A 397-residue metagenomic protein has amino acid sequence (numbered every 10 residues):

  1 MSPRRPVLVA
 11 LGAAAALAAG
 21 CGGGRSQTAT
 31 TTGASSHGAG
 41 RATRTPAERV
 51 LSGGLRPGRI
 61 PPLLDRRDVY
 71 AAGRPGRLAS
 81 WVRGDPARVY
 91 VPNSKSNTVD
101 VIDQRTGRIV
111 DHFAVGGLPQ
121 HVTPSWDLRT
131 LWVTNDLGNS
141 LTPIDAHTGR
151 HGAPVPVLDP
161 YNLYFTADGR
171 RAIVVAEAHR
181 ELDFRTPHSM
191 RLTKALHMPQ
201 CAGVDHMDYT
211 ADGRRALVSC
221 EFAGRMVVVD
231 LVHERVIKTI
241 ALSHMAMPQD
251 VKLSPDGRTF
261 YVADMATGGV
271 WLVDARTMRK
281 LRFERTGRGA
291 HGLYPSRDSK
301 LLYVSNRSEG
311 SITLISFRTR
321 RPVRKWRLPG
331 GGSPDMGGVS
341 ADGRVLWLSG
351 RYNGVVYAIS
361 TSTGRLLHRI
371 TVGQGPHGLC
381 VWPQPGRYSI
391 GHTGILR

Functional and structural regions predicted by a protein language model:
M1-V9: Bacterial N-terminal signal peptides that target proteins for export
A10-A18: Bacterial N-terminal signal peptides
C21-R397: Predominantly soluble domains enriched in secretory-pathway, periplasmic, or organellar proteins
